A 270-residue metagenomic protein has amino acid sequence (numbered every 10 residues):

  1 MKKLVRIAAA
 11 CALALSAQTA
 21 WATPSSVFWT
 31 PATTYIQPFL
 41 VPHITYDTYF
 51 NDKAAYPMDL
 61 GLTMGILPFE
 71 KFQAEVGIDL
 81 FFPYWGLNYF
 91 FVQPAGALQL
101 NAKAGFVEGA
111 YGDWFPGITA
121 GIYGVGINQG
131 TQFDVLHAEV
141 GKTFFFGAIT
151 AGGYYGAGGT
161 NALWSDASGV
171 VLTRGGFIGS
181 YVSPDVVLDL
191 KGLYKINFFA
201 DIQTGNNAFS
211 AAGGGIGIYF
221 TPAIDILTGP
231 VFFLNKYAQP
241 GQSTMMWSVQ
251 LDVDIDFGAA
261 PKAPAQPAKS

Functional and structural regions predicted by a protein language model:
M1-A8: Bacterial N-terminal signal peptides that target proteins for export
A9-C11, A20: Cleavable N-terminal signal peptides
W21-L136, F144-G147, G156-G159, S180-I196 (+4 more regions): Transmembrane beta-barrel domains of Gram-negative outer membranes and organellar outer membranes
L87-Y89, W164-V171, D201-I202: Extracellular loop and loop/strand-boundary signature of outer-membrane beta-barrel proteins
G158-G176, L188: Solenoidal tandem-repeat scaffolds enriched in leucines and small polar residues
L172-Y181, N207-F209: A general structural motif
Q203-F209, T221-A223, F233-N235: Short Gly/Pro-enriched loop/turn and capping motifs at secondary-structure junctions
